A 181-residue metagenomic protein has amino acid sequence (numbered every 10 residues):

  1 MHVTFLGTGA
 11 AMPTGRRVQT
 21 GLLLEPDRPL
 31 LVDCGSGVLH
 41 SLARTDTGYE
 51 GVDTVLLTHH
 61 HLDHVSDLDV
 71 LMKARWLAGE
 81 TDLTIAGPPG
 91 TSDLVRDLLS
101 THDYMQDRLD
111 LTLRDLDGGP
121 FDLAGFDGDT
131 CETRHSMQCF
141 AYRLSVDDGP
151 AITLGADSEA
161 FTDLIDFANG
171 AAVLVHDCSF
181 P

Functional and structural regions predicted by a protein language model:
M1-T45, C139-A156, V173: Conserved beta-strand hairpin/beta-sheet module of binuclear metal-dependent hydrolase folds, prominently
M12-G15, P120-P181: Active-site-proximal loop/helix segment associated with metal-binding centers of metalloenzymes
V18, C34, D67-L68, F167: Residues at alpha-helix caps and immediate loop-helix transition turns in enzyme cores, especially N- and C-cap
S36-A86: Active-site metal-binding motif and surrounding structural segment of the metallo-beta-lactamase
G37, H61, G90, E159 (+1 more regions): Catalytic metal-binding/acid-base residues of hydrolase active sites
L42, L68-L71, V95-L98, Y142 (+1 more regions): Hydrophobic packing residues within well-ordered alpha-helices of enzyme cores
T47-E50, L109, A124, N169: Structured loop/turn residues at beta-strand edges in well-structured enzyme cores
L83, P88-Q138, V146-D147: Metallo-beta-lactamase
